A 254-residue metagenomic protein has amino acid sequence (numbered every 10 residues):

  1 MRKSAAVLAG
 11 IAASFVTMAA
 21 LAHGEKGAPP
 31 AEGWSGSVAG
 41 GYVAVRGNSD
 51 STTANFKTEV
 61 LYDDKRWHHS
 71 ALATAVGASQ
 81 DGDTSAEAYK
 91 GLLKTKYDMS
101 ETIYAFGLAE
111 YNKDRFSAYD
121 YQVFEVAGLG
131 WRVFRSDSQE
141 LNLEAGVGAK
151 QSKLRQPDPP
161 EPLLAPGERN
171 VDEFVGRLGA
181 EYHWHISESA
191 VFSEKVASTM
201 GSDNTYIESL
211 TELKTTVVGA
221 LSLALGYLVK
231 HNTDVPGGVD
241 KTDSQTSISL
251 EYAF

Functional and structural regions predicted by a protein language model:
M1-G33, V239, A253-F254: Cleavable N-terminal export/targeting peptides
G24-E25, D64-R66, K94, M99-E101 (+5 more regions): Outer-membrane beta-barrel proteins
W34, R66-A71, T102-A105, D137-L141 (+2 more regions): Repeated loop/turn-to-beta-strand initiation elements of outer-membrane beta-barrel proteins
W34-G36, T52-T58, A73, E87-L93 (+5 more regions): Hydrophobic, lipid-facing positions within transmembrane beta-strands of outer-membrane proteins
V38-Y42, F56-Y62, L93-Y97, A127-W131 (+6 more regions): Residues on the lipid-exposed face of transmembrane beta-strands in outer-membrane beta-barrel proteins
Y42-R46, D64, A75-S79, Y111-R115 (+5 more regions): Transmembrane beta-strands of outer-membrane beta-barrel pores
A44-T52, Q80-A86, K113-Y121, T199-I207 (+1 more regions): Solvent-exposed loop/turn segments connecting transmembrane beta-strands in outer-membrane beta-barrel proteins
E194, D203-F254: Predominantly the C-terminal beta-signal and adjacent terminal strand-loop region of outer-membrane beta-barrel
